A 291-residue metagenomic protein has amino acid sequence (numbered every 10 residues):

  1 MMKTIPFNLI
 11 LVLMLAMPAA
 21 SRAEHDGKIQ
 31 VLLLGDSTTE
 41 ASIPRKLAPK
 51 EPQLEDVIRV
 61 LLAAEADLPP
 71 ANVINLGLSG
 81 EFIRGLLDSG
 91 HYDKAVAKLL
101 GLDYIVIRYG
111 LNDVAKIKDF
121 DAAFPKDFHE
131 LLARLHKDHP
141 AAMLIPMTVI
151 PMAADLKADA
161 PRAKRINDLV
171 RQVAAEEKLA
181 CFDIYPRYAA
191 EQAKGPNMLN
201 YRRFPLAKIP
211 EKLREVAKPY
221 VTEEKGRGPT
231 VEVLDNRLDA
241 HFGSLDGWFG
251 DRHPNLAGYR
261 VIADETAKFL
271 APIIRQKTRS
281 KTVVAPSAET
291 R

Functional and structural regions predicted by a protein language model:
P6-P18: Bacterial N-terminal signal peptides
R22-G77, Y92-G101: Serine-esterase "nucleophile elbow" of acetyl-processing enzymes
Q30-G35, T39, N72-G77, D103-Y109 (+4 more regions): Structural recognition of the beta-strand scaffold that forms the well-ordered cores of secreted hydrolase catalytic
P44, L78, G85-K126, P151-M152 (+1 more regions): Oxyanion-hole/transition-state-stabilizing segment in secreted/luminal serine hydrolases and related acyltransferases
P49-Q53, D119-D127, A158-R165, P254: Alpha-helix N-cap and loop-to-helix initiation/capping positions
F128-A133, N167: Generic structural signal for well-ordered alpha-helices, preferentially at hydrophobic/aromatic core positions
H136-L144: A short helix->loop->beta-strand "cap" motif at the edges of active sites that frequently abuts
P151-S287: Catalytic His-Asp segment of secreted/periplasmic serine-dependent ester chemistry enzymes
